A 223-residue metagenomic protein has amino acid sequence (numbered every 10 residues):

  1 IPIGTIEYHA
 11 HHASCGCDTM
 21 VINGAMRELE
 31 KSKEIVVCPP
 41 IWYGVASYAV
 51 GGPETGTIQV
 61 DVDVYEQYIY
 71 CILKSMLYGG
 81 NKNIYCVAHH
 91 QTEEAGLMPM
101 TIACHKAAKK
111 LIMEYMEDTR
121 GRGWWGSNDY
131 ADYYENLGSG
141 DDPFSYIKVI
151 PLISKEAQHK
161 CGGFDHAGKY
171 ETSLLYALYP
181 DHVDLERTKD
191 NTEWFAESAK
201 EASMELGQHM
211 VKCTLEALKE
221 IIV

Functional and structural regions predicted by a protein language model:
I1-Y85, H89-V223: Extended, histidine- and acidic-residue-enriched regions that form the cofactor-binding/catalytic faces
